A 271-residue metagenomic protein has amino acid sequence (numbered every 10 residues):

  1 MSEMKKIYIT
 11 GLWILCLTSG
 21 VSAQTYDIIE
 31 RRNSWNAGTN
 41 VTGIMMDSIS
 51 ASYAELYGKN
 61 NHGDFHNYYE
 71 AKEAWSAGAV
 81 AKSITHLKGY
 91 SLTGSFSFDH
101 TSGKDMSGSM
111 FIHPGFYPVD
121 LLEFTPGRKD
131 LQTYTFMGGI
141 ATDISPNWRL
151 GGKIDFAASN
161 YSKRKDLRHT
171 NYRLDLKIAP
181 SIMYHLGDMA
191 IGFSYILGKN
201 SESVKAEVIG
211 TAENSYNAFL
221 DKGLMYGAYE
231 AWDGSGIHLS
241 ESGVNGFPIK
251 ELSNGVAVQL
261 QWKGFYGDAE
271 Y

Functional and structural regions predicted by a protein language model:
S19-S107, G115-Y117: N-terminal, post-signal peptide beta-strand-biased segments of exported outer-membrane/organellar beta-barrel and other
R31-W35, A71-W75, F124-Q132, T170-L174 (+1 more regions): Short sequence motifs at beta-strands and strand-loop junctions characteristic of Gram-negative outer-membrane
S52-N60, G94-S102, G152-A158, F193-K199 (+1 more regions): Transmembrane beta-barrel strands of outer-membrane/channel proteins
F65-Y69, D120-P126, S162-R168, S240-G246: Extracellular loop and loop/strand-boundary signature of outer-membrane beta-barrel proteins
A79-T85, F136-T142, I178-Y184, V256-W262: Residues on the lipid-exposed face of transmembrane beta-strands in outer-membrane beta-barrel proteins
L87-Y90, S145-N147, H185-G187, K263-F265: Outer-membrane beta-barrel channels and translocator barrels
S109-F116, L167-R173, V208-N217: Flexible, surface-exposed loop regions and adjacent strand-edge segments of Gram-negative outer-membrane beta-barrel
E230-Y271: Long, internal scaffold/assembly segments composed of regular secondary structure
